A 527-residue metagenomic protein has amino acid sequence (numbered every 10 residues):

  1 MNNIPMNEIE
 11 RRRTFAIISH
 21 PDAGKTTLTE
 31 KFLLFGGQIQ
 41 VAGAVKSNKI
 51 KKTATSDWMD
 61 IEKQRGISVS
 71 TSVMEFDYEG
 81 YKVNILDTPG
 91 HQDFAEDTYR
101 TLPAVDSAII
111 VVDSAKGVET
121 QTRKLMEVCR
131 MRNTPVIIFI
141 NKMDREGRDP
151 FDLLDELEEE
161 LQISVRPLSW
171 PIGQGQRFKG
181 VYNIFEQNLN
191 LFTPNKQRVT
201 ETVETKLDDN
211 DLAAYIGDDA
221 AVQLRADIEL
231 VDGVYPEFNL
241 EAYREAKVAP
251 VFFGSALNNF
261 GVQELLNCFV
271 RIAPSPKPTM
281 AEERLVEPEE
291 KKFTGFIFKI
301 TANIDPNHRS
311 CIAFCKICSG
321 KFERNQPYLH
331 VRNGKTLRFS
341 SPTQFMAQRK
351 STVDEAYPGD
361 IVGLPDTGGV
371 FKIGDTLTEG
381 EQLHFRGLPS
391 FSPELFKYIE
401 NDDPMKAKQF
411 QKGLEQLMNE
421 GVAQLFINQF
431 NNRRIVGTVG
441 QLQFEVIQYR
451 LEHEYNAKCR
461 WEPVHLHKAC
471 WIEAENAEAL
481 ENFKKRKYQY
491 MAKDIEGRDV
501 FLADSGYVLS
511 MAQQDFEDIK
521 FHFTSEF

Functional and structural regions predicted by a protein language model:
M1-F527: Structural and coupling elements of P-loop NTPases
